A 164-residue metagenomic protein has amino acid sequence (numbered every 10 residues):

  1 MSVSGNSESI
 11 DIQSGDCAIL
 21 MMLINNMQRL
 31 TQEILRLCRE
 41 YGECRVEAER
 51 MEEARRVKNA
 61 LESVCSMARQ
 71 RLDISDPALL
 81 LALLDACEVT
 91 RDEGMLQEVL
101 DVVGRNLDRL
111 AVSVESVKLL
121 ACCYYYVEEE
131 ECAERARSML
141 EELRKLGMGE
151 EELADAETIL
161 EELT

Functional and structural regions predicted by a protein language model:
E33, E40, L79, L83-A86 (+1 more regions): Structural register within alpha-helical repeat arrays
I34, D73-L80, V114-V117, A154: Start-of-helix signal in alpha-solenoid helical-repeat scaffolds, especially tetratricopeptide repeats
Y41-G42, C87-R91, Y126-E130: Short coil/turn linking the two alpha-helices of tandem helical-hairpin repeats
E52, R71, D108-A111, E128 (+1 more regions): Structural signature of alpha-solenoid helical repeat scaffolds
R56-A68, M95-N106, A133-L143: Alpha-helical repeat scaffolds
D73-R109: Alpha-helical adaptor scaffolds
A86-V89, C123, L143, L160-L163: TPR/TPR-like alpha-solenoid repeats
D108-E115, K145-A156: Boundary/linker segments of alpha-helical solenoid repeat arrays
